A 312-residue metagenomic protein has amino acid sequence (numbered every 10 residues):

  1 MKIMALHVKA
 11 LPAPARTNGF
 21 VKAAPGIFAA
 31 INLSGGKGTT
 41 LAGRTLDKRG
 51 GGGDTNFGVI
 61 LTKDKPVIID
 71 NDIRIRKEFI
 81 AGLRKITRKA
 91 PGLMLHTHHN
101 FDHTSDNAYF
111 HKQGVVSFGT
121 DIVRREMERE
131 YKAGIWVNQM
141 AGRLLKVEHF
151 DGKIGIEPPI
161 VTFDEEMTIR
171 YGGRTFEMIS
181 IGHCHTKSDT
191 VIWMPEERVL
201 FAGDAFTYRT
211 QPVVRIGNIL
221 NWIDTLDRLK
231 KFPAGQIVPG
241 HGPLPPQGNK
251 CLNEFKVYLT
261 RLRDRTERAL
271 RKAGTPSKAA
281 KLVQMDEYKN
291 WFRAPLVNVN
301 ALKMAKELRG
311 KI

Functional and structural regions predicted by a protein language model:
K2-I3, P14, R271-I312: C-terminal regulatory/interaction regions
L11, V21-A23, V123-I181, K187 (+3 more regions): Metallo-beta-lactamase
K22-L83, T190-A202: Conserved beta-strand hairpin/beta-sheet module of binuclear metal-dependent hydrolase folds, prominently
L33-S34, N71-I75, D121-V123, G173 (+4 more regions): A mature extracytoplasmic/lumenal domain signature
K37-G38, I75-K77, H99-S105, R124-E128 (+3 more regions): Active-site environment of divalent metal-dependent phosphoester hydrolases
K63-P66, R74-F118, F232: Active-site metal-binding motif and surrounding structural segment of the metallo-beta-lactamase
I69-N71, G92-H98, F118-D121, I181 (+3 more regions): Active-site neighborhood of phospho(di)ester-bond hydrolases with catalytic His/Asp-centered motifs
W193, N221-G274: Divalent-metal (often Zn2+) His-rich catalytic cores of metallo-beta-lactamase-fold enzymes
